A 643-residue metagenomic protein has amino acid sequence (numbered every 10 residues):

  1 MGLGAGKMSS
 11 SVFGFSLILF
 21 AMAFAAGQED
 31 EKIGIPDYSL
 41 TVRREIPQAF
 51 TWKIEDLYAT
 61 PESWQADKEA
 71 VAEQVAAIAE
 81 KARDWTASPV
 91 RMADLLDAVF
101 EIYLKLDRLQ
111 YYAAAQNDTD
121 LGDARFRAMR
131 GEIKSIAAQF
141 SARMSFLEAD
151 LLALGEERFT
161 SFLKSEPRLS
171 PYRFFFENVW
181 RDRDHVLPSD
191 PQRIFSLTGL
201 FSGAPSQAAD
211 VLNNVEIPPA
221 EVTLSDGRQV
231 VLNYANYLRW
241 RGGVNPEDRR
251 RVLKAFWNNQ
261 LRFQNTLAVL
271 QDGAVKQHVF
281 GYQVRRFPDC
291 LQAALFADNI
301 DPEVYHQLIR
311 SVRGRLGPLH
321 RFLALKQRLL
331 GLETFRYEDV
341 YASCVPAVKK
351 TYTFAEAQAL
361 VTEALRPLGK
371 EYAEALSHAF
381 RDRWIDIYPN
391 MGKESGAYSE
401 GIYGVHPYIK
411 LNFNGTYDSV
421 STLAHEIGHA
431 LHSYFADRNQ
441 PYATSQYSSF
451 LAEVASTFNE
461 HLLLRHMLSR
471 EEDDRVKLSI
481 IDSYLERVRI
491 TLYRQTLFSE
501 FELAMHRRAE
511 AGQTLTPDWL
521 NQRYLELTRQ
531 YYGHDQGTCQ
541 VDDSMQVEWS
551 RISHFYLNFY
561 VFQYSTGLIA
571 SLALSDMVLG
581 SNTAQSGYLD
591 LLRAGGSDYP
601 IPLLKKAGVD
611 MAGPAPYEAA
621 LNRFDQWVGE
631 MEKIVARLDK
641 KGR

Functional and structural regions predicted by a protein language model:
M1-F13: Bacterial N-terminal signal peptides that target proteins for export
S11-M22: Bacterial N-terminal signal peptides
A25-A347, T528, I634-K641: A well-structured
R44-I46, E55, A59, L147 (+10 more regions): C-terminal, non-catalytic "cap/extension" segments appended to globular domains
E338-D339, C344-Y403, T416-Y417: Auxiliary, metal-adjacent structural segments of Zn-dependent hydrolase domains
G404-A424: Short pre-active-site segment immediately N-terminal to the catalytic Zn-binding motif
G428-Y442: Catalytic Zn2+-binding segment of zinc metalloproteases
Y447-V476, Y484-E486, I490, G567: Post-HExxH zinc-binding segment in Zn-dependent metallohydrolases
